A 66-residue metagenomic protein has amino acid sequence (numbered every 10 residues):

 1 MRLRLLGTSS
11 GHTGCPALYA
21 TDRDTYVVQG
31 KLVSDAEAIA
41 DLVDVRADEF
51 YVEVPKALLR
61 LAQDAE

Functional and structural regions predicted by a protein language model:
M1-R4: Short Pro/Gly-enriched beta-strand edge/turn motifs at strand-loop
L6-S10: Short Gly/Pro-enriched turn/cap motifs at secondary-structure boundaries
T13-E49: A short, structured beta-strand/loop element
I39-E66: Helix-rich interaction surfaces within compact, conserved domain-sized segments that mediate assembly or partner
